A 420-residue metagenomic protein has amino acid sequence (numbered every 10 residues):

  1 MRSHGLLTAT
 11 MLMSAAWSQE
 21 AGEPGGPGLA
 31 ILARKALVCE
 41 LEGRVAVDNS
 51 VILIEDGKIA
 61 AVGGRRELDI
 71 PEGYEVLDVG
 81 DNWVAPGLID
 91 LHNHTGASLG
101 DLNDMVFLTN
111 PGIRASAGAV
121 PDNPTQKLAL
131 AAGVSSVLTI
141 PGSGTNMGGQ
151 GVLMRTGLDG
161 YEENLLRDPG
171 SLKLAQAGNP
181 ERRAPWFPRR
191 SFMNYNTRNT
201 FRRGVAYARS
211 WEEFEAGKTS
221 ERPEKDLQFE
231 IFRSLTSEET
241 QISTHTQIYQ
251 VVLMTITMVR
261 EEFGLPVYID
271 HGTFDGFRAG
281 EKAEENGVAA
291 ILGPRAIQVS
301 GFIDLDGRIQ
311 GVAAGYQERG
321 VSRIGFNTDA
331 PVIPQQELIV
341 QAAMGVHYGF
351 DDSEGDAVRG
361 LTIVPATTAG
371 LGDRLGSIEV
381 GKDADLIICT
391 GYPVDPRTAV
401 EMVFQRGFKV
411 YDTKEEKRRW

Functional and structural regions predicted by a protein language model:
R2-A9: Sec-dependent signal peptide recognition, specifically the positively charged N-region followed immediately by
A9-S18: Hydrophobic h-region of N-terminal signal peptides that target proteins for export in Gram-negative bacteria
A21-G22, A36, L41-A85: Histidine-rich, glycine-flanked metal-binding segment
L29-I31, D69-S116: Replace "His-x-His-based motif
E42, G100-D101, T109-I113, Q241 (+4 more regions): His/Asp/Glu-enriched, well-ordered alpha-helical/loop segment that forms or immediately abuts the divalent-metal
L130-P266: Polyanionic/metal-chelating signatures
V259-V267, E284-I291, G320-S322: Glycine-enriched alpha-helix->loop->beta-strand junction motifs that scaffold or abut catalytic
T367, E379-W420: C-terminal cap of metal-dependent C-N hydrolases
